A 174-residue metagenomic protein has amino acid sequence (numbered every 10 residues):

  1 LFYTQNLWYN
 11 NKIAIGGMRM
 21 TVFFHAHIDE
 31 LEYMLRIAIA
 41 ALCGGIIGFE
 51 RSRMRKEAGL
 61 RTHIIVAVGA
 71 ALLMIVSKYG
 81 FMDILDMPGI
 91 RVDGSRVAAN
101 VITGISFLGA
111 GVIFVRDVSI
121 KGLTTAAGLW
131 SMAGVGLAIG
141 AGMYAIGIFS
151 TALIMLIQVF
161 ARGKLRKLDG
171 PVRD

Functional and structural regions predicted by a protein language model:
Q5-G89, S95: Alpha-helical transmembrane segments and their membrane-interface boundaries that form or gate the permeation pathway
Y9, M20, L165-D174: Intrinsically disordered, low-complexity non-transmembrane regions of multi-pass membrane transporters
Y33, R96-V97, A141-A152: Loop-to-transmembrane alpha-helix initiation sites
A38-A41, I105, T151: Residue-level signal for the membrane-embedded core of alpha-helical transmembrane segments, especially mid-helix
G45-K56, L108-K121, A161-G163: C-terminal ends of transmembrane helices
I65-I75, N100, A127-G140: Small-residue-rich segments of transmembrane alpha-helices in multi-pass membrane proteins, especially helix faces
K78, A98-L108: Ligand-binding beta-strand-loop-alpha-helix segment within the catalytic cores of soluble metabolic enzymes
L153-G163: Alpha-helical transmembrane segments and their membrane-interface exit regions
